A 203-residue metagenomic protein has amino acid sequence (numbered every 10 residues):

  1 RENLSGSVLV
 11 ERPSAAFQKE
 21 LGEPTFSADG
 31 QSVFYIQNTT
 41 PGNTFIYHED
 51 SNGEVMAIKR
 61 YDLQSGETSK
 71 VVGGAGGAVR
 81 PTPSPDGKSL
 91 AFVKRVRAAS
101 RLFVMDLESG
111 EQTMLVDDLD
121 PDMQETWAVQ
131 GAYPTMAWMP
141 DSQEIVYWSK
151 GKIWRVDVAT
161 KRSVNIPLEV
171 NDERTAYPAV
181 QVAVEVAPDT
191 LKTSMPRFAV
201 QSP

Functional and structural regions predicted by a protein language model:
R1, G6-L21, S27, Q31-K59 (+7 more regions): A flexible loop/linker signature enriched in serine peptidases of the S9 family
Y61-G66: A structural motif corresponding to the C-terminal end of an alpha-helix and its immediate exit/capping segment
P83, G87-L90: Extended, hydrophobic alpha-helical segments in both membrane/secreted and soluble proteins
T135: Membrane-proximal helix-turn-helix segments that form the acceptor-binding/catalytic region of lipid-linked
A179-V184, F198: Outer-membrane beta-barrel initiation region
A187-D189: Intrinsically disordered, low-complexity linker and terminal regions at domain boundaries
